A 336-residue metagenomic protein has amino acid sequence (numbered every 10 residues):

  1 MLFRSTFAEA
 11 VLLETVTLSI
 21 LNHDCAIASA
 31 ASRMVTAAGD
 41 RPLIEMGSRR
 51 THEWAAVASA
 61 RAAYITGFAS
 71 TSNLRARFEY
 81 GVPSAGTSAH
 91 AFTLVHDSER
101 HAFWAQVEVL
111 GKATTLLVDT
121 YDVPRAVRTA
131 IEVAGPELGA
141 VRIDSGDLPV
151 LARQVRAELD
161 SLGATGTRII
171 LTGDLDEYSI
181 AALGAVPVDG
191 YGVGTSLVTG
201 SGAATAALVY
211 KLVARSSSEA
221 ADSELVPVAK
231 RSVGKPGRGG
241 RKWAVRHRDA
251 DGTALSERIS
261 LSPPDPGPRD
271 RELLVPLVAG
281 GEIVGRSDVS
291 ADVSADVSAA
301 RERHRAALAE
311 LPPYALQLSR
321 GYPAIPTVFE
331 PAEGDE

Functional and structural regions predicted by a protein language model:
F3-T165, E177-A182, V186-P187, T199 (+1 more regions): Buried, small/hydrophobic-residue-enriched core segments of structured protein domains
L162, T167, D176-E336: Gly/Ser/Thr/Ala-enriched C-terminal appendages of enzymes
I170: Contiguous mid-protein beta-loop-alpha structural module that forms a pocket-lining wall or clamp of enzyme active
